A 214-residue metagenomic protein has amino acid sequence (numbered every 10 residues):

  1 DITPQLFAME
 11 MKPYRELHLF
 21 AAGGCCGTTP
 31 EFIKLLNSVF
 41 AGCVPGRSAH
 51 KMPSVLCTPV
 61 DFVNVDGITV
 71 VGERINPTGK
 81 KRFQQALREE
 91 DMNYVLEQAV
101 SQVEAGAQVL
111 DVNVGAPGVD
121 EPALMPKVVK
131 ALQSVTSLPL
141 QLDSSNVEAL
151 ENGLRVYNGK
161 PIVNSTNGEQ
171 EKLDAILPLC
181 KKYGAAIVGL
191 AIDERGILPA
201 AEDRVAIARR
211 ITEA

Functional and structural regions predicted by a protein language model:
D1-A214: Domain-level signal for soluble alpha/beta catalytic cores
